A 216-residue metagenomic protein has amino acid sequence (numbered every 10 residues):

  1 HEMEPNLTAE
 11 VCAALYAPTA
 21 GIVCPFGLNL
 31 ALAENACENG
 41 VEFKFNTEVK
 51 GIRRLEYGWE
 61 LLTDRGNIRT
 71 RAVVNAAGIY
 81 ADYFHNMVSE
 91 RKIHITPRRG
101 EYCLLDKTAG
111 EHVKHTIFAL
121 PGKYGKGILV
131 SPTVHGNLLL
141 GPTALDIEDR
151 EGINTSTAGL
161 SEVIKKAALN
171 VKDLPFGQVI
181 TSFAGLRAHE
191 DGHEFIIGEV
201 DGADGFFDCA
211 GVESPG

Functional and structural regions predicted by a protein language model:
H1-F45, K50-Y57, L62, D173-P175 (+2 more regions): Flavin (FAD/FMN) cofactor-binding and adjacent substrate-gating region of FAD-dependent oxidoreductase domains
A14-N35, G78-Y80, T155-K166, P215-G216: Mid-domain beta-loop-alpha active-site segment that forms a flexible, acidic cofactor/metal-binding surface
A31, P121, G125-G127, V134-H135 (+1 more regions): C-terminal catalytic lobe of FAD-dependent flavoproteins
K44, V74, F207-C209: Hydrophobic/aromatic beta-strand patches that form the interior of the parallel beta-sheet core in alpha/beta enzyme
L62-A72: Core beta-strand elements of the Rossmann-like FAD/NAD(P) dinucleotide-binding domain in flavoenzyme oxidoreductases
N75-E90: Flavin (primarily FAD) binding-site architecture
Y102-P142: Conserved FAD-binding catalytic core of PHBH/FMO-like flavoproteins
